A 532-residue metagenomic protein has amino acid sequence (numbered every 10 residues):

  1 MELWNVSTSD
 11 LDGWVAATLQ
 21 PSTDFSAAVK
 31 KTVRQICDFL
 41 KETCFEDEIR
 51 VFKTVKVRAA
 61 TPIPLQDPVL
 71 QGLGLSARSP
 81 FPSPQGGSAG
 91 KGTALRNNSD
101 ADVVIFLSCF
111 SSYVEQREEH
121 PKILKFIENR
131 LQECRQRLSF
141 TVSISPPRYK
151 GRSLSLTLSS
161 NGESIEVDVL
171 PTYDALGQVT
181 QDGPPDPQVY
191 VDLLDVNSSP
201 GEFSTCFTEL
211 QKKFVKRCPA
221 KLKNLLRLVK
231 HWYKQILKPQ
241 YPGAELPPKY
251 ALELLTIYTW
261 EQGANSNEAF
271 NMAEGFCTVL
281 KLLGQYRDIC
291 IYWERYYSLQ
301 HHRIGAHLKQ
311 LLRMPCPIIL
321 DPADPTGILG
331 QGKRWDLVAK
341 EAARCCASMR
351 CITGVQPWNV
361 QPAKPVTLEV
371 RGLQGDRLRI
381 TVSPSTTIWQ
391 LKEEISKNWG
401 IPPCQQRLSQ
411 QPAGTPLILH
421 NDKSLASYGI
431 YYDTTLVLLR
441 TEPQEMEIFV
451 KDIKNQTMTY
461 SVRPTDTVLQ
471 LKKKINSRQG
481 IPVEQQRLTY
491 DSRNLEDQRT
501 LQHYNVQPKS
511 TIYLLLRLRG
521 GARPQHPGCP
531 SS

Functional and structural regions predicted by a protein language model:
M1-F45, Q71, Q132-L138, L170-V179 (+3 more regions): Long, low-complexity, Ser/Thr/Gly/Pro-rich intrinsically disordered segments that act as flexible linkers and assembly
M1-S99, I105-L124, P146-S153, L194: N-terminal regions immediately upstream of nucleotidyltransferase
N5-Q20, S99-S111, F203-E209, K234 (+3 more regions): Surface-exposed beta-strand-to-loop junctions that form interaction patches on eukaryotic regulatory domains
A27, K31-R34, D38, S99-D102 (+17 more regions): Amphipathic alpha-helical interface elements that mediate macromolecular binding in regulatory proteins
A28-C37, K41, E46, R50 (+3 more regions): Catalytic cores of NTP-dependent nucleotidyl/adenyl transfer enzymes across multiple folds
R50-L70, A77-A89, K122, T141-L154 (+10 more regions): Short amphipathic alpha-helical segments embedded in low-complexity Lys/Glu-rich regions
E245-K249, E253-K364: Pol beta-like nucleotidyltransferase catalytic core
C351-S532: Ubiquitin system architectures
